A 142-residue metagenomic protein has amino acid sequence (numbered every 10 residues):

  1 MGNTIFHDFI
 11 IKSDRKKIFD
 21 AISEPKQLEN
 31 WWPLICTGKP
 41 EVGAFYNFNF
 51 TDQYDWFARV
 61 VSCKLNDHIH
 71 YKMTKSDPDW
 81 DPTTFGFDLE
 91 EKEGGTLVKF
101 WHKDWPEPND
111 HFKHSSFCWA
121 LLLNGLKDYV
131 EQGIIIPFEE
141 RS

Functional and structural regions predicted by a protein language model:
M1-T37: Hydrophobic ligand-binding cavity/cleft-lining segments
I18-I22, L28, Y46, V60 (+4 more regions): Hydrophobic pocket/interface hotspot
T37, N47, T51-L97, K103-P106: Hydrophobic-ligand binding "helix-grip"
D104-S142: A conserved amphipathic terminal alpha-helix motif
